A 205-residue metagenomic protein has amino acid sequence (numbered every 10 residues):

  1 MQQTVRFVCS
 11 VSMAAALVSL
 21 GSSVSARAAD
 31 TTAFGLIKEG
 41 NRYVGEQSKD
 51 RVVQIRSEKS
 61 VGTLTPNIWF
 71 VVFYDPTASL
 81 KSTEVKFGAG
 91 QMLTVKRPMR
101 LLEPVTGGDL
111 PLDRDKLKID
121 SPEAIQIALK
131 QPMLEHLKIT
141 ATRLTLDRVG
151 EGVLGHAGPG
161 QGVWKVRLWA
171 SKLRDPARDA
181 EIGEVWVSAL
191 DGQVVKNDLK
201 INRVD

Functional and structural regions predicted by a protein language model:
Q2, R6, S23-D205: Long, terminal "pre-/pro-" and other extracytoplasmic accessory regions that lie outside the mature folded/catalytic
S10-L20: Bacterial N-terminal signal peptides
